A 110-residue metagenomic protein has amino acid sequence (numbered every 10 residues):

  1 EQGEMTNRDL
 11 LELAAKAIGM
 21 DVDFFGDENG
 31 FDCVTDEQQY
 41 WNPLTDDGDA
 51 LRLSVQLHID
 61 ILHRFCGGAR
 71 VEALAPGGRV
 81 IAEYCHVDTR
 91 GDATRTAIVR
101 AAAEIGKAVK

Functional and structural regions predicted by a protein language model:
E1-K110: Glycine-rich anion-binding surface patch
